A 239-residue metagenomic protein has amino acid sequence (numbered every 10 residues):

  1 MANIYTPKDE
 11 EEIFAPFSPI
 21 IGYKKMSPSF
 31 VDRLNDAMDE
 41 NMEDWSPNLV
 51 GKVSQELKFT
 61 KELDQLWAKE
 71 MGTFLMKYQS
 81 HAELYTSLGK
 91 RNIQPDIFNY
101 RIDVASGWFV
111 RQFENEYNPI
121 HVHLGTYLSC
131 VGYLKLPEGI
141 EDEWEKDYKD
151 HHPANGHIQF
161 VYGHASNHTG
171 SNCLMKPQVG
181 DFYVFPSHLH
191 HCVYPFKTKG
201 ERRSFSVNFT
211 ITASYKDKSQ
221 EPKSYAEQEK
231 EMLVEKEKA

Functional and structural regions predicted by a protein language model:
A2-N99, W108-F109, N115-N118: Non-heme Fe(II)/2-oxoglutarate
K24, G132, V207-F209: Preference for bulky hydrophobic residues occupying beta-strand positions in well-ordered beta-sheet regions
D44, L88, G139-I140, H190 (+1 more regions): Generic macromolecular interface patches on structured domains
I97-R101, K197-K199: A short beta-turn/loop motif at secondary-structure boundaries
D103-V184, G200-E201, I211, Y215-K218: Catalytic core of non-heme Fe(II) oxygenases with the double-stranded beta-helix
E116-Y117, H188-C192: Histidine-centered metal-chelating micro-motifs
Y194-S204: Ligand-binding loop in jelly-roll beta-barrel domains
F209-A239: Double-stranded beta-helix
